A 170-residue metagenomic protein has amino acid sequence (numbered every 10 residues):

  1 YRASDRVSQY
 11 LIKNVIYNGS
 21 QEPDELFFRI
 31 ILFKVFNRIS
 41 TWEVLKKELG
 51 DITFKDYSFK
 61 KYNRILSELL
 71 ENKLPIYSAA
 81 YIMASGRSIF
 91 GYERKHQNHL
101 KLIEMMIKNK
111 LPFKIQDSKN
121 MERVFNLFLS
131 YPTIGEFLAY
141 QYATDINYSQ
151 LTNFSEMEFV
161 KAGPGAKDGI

Functional and structural regions predicted by a protein language model:
Y1-I89: Structure-specific DNA junction-binding interface
Y1-R6, L129-E136: An acidic intrinsically disordered interaction segment
N18-P23, S130-Y131, M157: A general structural signal for short secondary-structure junctions and capping/turn motifs
P23, D117, M121, F159-G163: Active-site-proximal structural scaffolding
L26-L32, T133, L138-Y142: A structural signal for short, well-ordered beta-strand segments and their strand-loop junctions that often border
I30-R38, M106, F128-Y131, I146 (+1 more regions): Generic structural signal for hydrophobic core residues of well-folded globular domains
M83-P132: Helix-hairpin-helix/helix-loop-helix acidic hairpins
N126, F137-I170: Accessory, usually C-terminal, subdomains that scaffold auxiliary metal cofactors
